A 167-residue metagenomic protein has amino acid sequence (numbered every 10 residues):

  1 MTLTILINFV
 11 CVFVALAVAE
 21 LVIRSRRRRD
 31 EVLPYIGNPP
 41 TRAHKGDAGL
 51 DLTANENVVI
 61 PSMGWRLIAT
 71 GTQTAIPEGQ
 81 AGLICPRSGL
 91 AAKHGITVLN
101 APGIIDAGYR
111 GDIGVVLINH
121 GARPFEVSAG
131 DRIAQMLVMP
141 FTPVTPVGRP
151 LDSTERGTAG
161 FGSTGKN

Functional and structural regions predicted by a protein language model:
L3-N167: DUTPase catalytic domain/fold
